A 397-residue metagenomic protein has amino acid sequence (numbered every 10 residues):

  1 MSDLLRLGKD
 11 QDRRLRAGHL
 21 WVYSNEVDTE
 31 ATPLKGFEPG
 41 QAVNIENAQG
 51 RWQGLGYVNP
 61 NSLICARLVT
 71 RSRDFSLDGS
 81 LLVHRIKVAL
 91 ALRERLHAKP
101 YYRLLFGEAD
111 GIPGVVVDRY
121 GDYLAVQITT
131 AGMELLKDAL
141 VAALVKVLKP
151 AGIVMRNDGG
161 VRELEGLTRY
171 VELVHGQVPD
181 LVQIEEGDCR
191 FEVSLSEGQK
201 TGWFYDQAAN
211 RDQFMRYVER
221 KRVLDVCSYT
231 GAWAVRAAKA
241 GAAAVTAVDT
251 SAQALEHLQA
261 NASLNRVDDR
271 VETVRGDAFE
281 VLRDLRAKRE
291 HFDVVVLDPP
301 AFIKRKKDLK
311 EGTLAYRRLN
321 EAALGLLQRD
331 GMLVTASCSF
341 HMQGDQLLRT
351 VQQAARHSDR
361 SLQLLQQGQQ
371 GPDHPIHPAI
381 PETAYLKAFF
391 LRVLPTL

Functional and structural regions predicted by a protein language model:
M1-R119: Non-catalytic accessory regions of SAM-dependent methyltransferases
L105-D118, E134-F204, D212: Non-catalytic substrate-recognition/targeting regions of SAM-dependent transferases
R220-Y229: Conserved class I S-adenosyl-L-methionine
T230-A243: Conserved SAM-binding loop of SAM-dependent methyltransferases across substrates and taxa, primarily the Class I
A244-D249: Conserved SAM-binding motif I beta-strand of class I
Q253-V294: S-adenosyl-L-methionine
F292-A322: Mobile active-site "lid"/loop adjacent to the S-adenosyl-L-methionine
R318, M332-L397: C-terminal catalytic and target-recognition region of SAM-dependent MTase-like enzymes, primarily methyltransferases
